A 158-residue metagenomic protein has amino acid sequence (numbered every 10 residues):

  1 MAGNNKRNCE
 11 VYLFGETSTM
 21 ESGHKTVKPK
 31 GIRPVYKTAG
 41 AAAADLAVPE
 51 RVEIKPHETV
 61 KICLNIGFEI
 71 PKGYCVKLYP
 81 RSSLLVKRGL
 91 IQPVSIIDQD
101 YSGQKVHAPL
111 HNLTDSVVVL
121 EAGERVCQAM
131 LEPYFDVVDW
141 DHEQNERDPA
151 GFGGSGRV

Functional and structural regions predicted by a protein language model:
M1-V158: DUTPase catalytic domain/fold
